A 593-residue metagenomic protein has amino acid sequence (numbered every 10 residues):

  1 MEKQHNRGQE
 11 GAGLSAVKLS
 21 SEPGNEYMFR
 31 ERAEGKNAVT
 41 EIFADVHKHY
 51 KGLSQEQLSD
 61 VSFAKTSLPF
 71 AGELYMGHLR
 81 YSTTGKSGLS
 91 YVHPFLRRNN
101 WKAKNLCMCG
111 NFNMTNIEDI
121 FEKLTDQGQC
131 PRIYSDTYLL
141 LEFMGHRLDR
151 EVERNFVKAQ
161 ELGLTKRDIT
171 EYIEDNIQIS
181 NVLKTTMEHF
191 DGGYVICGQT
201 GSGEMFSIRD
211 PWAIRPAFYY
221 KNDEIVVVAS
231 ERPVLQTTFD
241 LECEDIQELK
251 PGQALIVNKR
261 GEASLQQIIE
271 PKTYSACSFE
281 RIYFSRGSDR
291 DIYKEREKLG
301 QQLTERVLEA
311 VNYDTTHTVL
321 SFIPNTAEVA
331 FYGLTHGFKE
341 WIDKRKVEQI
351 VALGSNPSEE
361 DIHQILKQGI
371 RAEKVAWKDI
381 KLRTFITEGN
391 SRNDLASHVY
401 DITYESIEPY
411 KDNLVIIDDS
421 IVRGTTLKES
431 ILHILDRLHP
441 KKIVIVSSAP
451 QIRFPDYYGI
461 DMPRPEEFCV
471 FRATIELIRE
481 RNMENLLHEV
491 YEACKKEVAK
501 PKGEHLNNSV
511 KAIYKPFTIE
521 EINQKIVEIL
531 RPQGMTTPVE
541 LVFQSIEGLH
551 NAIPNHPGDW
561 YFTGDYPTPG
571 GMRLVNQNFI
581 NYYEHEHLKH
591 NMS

Functional and structural regions predicted by a protein language model:
M1-K250, I256-V319, I323-P324: Conserved short alpha-helical segments that host acidic/polar catalytic motifs at enzyme active sites
G24-F29, D119, S207-D210, A217-F218 (+4 more regions): A short acidic (Asp/Glu
V157-I177, F338-P357, D361-V375, K381-L382: Amphipathic alpha-helical
M187, S202-E204, R209, K221 (+8 more regions): PRPP-dependent phosphoribosyltransferase catalytic core
H189-G192, E295-T316, V329, L334-G337 (+2 more regions): Phosphate/ATP-binding catalytic cores across multiple sugar-kinase/actin-like superfamilies, primarily ASKHA
L255, L303, L320, L334 (+2 more regions): Conserved hydrophobic/aromatic pocket- or pore-lining residues that grip, position, or stack substrates in active sites
G261-C277, F322-E359: Terminal amphipathic helices with adjacent charged low-complexity linkers/tails
L320, A327-L334, F338, A372 (+2 more regions): Extended, hydrophobic alpha-helical segments in both membrane/secreted and soluble proteins
